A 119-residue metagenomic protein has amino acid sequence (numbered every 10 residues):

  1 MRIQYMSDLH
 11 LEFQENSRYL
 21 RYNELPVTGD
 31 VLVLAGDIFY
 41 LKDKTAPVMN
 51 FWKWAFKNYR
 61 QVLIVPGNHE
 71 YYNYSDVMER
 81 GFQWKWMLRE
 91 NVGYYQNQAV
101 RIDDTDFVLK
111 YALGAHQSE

Functional and structural regions predicted by a protein language model:
M1-L63, Y71-D76: N-terminal active-site segment of His-dependent metallophosphoesterases
L9-H10, H69, A99, A112: Active-site beta-loop-alpha junctions enriched in small/polar residues
R18-N23, G67, D104-D106, E119: Generic alpha-helix signal with a bias toward terminal, lower-confidence helices and secondary-structure junctions
A35-D37, P66-G67, L109-G114: Short loop/turn segments at strand-loop or loop-helix junctions that form parts of catalytic or ligand-binding pockets
L63-E70, Q96-V100: A short, structured active-site edge motif that brings together acidic residues
Y74, G81-F82: Rossmann-like NAD(P)(H) cofactor-binding subdomain of soluble oxidoreductases
F82-E119: Conserved catalytic scaffold of divalent metal-dependent phosphoesterases
